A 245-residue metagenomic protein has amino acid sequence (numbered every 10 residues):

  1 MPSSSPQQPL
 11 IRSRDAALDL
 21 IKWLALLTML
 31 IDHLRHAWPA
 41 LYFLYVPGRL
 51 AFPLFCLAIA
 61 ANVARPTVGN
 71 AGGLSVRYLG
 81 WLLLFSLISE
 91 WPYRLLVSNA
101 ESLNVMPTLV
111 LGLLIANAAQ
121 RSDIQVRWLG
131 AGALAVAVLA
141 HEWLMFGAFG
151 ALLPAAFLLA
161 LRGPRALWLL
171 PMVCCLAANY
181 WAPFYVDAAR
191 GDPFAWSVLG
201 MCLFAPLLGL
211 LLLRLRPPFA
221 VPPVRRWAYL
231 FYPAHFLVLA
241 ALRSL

Functional and structural regions predicted by a protein language model:
M1-L245: Alpha-helical transmembrane segments and their immediate juxtamembrane cytosolic regions
